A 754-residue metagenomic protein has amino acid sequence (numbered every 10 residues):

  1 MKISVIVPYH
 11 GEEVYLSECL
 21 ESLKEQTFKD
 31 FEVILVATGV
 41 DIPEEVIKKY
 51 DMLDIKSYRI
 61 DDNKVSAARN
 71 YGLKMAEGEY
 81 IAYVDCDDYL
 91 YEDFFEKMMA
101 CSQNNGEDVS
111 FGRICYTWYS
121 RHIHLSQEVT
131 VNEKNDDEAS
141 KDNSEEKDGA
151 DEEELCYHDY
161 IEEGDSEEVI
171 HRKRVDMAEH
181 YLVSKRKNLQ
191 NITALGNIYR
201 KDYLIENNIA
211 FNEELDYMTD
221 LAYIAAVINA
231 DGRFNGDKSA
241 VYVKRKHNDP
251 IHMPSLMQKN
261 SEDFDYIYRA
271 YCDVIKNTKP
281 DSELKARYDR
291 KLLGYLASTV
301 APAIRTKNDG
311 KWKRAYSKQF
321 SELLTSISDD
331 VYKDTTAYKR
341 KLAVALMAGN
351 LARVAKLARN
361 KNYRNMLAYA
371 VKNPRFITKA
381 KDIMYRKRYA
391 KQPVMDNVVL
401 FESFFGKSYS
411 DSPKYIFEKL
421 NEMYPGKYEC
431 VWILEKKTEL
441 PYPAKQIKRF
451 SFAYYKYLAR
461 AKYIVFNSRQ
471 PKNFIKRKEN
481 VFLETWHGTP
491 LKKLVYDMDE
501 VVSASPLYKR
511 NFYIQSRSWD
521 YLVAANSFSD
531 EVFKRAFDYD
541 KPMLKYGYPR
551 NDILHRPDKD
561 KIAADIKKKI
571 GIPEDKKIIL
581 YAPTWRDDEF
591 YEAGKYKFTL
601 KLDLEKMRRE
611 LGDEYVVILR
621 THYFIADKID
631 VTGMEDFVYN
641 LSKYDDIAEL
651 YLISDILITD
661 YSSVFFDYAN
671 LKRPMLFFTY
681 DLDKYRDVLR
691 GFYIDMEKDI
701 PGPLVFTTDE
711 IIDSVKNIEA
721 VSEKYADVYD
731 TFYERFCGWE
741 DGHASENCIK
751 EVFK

Functional and structural regions predicted by a protein language model:
L20, K24-R59: Acidic donor-binding segment of Leloir-type glycosyltransferases
I60-A76: Glycine-rich, basic loop-to-helix element that forms the pyrophosphate-binding segment of sugar-nucleotide handling
I81: Short aromatic/hydrophobic "clamp" motif used to bind/position activated sugar donors
Y89-E262: Donor-binding/catalytic cores of nucleotide-activated saccharide and glycerol-phosphate transferases/polymerases
D148, R305-Q392, L400, E418 (+1 more regions): Membrane-interface aromatic/basic loop that binds lipid-linked glycans or pyrophosphate carriers, typified by
S408-K419, A536, P549-D630, V705: Conserved catalytic-core segment of nucleotide-activated headgroup transferases in glycan assembly
L491-Y591, V728: A nucleotide-sugar donor-handling region in carbohydrate enzymes
S663-F736: Catalytic binding pocket for nucleotide-activated donors in carbohydrate/polymer assembly enzymes
